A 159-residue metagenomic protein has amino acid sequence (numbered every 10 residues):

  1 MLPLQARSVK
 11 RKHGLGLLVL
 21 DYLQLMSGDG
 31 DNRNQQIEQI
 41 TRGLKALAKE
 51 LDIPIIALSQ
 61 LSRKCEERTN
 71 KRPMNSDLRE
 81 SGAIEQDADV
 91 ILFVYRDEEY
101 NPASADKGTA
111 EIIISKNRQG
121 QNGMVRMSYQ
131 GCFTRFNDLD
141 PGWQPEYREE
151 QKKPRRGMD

Functional and structural regions predicted by a protein language model:
L2-L17, R42-L51, K64-D159: C-terminal regions of RecA-like/P-loop NTPase motor modules
L15-L58: Helical hairpin unit composed of two closely spaced alpha helices linked by a short loop
L23, L61, R96: Flexible loop residues that form catalytic and substrate-binding hotspots at small-molecule/glycan-binding clefts
M26, S62-C65: Feature marks short, surface-exposed loop/turn motifs that line or immediately flank catalytic pockets and channel
